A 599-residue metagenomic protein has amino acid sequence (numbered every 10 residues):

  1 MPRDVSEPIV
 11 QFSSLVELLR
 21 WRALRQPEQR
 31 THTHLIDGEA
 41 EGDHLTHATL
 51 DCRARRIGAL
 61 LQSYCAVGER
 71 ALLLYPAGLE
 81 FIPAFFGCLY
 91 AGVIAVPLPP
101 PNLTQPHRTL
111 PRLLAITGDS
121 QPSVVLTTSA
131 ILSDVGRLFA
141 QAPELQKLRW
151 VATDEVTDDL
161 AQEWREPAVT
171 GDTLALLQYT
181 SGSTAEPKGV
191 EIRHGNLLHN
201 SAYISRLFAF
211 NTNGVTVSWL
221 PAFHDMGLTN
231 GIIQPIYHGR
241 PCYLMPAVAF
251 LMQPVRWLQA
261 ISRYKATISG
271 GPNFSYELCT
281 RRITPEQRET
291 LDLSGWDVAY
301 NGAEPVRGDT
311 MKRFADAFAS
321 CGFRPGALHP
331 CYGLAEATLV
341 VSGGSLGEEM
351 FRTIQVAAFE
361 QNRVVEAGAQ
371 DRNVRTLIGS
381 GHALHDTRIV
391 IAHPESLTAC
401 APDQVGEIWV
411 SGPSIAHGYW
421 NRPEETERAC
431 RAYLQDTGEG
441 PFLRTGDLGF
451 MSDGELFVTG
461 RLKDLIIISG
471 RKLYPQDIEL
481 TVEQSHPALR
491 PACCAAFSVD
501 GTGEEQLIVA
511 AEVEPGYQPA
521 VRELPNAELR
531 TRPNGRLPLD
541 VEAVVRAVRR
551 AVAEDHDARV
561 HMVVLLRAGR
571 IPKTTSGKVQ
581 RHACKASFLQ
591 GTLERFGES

Functional and structural regions predicted by a protein language model:
L18-L45, A175-L177, T184, G333 (+2 more regions): AMP-dependent adenylate-forming
P27-R30, W150-V151, D158-Y179, A185-E186 (+3 more regions): Conserved pre-ATP/AMP-binding loop-to-beta segment of ANL
H32-P83, L103-P111, E166-A168, G189-L198: Conserved AMP-binding/adenylate-forming core of the ANL superfamily
V125, S262, S269, G412 (+4 more regions): AMP-binding/adenylate-forming catalytic core of the ANL superfamily
K147-R149, C493-F497, I508-V509, R549-S599: Conserved C-terminal "lid"/linker of ANL adenylate-forming enzymes
L198-V215, F223-T267, R282-Q287: Conserved AMP-binding/adenylation subdomain of ANL enzymes
A266-G270, R282-V374, R388-I389, E395-L397: Gly/Ser/Thr-rich phosphate-binding loop
A358-L377, E395-T398, I415-G446, E479: Conserved ANL (AMP-binding/adenylate-forming) active-site segment centered on the GW(Y/F)…HTG consensus within
